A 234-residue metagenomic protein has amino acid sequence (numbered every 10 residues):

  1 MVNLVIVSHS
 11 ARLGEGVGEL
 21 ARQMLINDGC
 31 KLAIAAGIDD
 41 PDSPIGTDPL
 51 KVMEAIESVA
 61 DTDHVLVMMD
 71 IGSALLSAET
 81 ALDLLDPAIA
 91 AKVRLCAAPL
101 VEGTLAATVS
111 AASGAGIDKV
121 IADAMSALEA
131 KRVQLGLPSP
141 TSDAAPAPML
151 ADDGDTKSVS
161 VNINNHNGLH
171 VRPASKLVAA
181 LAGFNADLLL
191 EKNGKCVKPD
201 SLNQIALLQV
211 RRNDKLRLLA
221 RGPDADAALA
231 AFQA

Functional and structural regions predicted by a protein language model:
M1-N167, V171-K195, D200-R211, R217 (+3 more regions): N-terminal loops that bind phosphate or other acidic moieties and the adjacent beta-alpha structural core
